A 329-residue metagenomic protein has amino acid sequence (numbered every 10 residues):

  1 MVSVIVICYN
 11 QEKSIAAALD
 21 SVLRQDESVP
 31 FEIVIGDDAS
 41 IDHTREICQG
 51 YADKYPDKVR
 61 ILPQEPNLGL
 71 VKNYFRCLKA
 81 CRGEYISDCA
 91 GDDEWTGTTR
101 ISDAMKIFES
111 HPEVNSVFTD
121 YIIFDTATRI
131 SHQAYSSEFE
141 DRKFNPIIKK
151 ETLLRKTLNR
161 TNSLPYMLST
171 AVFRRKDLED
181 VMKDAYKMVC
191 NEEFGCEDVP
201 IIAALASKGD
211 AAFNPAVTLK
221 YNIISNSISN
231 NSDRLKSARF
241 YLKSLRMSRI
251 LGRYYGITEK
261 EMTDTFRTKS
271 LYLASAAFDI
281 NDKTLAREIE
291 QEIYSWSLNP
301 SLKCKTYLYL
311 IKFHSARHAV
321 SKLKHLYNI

Functional and structural regions predicted by a protein language model:
D20-P30: Short, acidic, metal-binding catalytic loop of nucleotide-sugar glycosyltransferases
D37-E46, P66, A90: A conserved acidic beta->alpha catalytic loop
Q64-C81, D103: Glycine-rich, basic loop-to-helix element that forms the pyrophosphate-binding segment of sugar-nucleotide handling
I86: Short aromatic/hydrophobic "clamp" motif used to bind/position activated sugar donors
T99-E138: Conserved donor NDP-sugar-binding/catalytic core segment of glycosyltransferases
E138-R234: Conserved nucleotide-sugar donor-binding catalytic segment
E193-F194, G209, V217-S225, N231-E259 (+1 more regions): Catalytic core of nucleotide-sugar-dependent glycosyltransferases
I250, L271-I329: Membrane-interface aromatic/basic loop that binds lipid-linked glycans or pyrophosphate carriers, typified by
